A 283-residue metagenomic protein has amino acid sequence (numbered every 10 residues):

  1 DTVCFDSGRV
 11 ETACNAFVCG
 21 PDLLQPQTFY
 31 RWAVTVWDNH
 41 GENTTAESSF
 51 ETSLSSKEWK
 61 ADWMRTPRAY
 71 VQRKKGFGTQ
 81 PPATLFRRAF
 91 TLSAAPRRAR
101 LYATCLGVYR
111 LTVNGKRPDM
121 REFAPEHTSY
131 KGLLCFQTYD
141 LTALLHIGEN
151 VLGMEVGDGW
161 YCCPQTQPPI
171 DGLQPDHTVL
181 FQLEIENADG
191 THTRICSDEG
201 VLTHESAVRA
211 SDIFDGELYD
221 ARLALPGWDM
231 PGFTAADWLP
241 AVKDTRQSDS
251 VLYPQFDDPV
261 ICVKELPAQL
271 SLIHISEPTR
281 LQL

Functional and structural regions predicted by a protein language model:
D1-F29, N39-E42, W63: Recognizes extended acidic, P/S/T-rich segments that occur within or adjacent to Ig-like beta-sandwich modules
C19, A33-V34, I275: An aromatic-rich alpha-helical recognition segment common to small helix-rich domains
F29-A33, D38, E51-S56, G76 (+2 more regions): Accessory beta-strand-rich segments of carbohydrate-active enzymes
N43-E47: Extracellular and select intracellular beta-sandwich modules with Ser/Thr-enriched, small-residue motifs on
W63-K74: Short, solvent-exposed loop/edge segments of extracellular or virion-exposed proteins
P226-I261: Catalytic cores of secreted or luminal carbohydrate-active enzymes
E265-L272: Short, surface-exposed loop motifs enriched in S/T, G, D/E and P with embedded aromatic residues
I273-L283: Single conserved hydrophobic/aromatic residue that forms the stacking wall/gate of nucleotide- or nucleobase-binding
